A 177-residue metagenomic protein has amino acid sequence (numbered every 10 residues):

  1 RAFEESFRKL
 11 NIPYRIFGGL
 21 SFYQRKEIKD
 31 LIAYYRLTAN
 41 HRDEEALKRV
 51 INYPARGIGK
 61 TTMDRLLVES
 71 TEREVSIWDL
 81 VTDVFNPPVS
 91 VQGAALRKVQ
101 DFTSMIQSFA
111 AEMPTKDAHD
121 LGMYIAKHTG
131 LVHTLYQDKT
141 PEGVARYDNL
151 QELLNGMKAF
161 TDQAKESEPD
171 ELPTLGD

Functional and structural regions predicted by a protein language model:
R1: Acidic beta-strand-to-loop metal/phosphate-binding motif
E4-P13, R25, I32-D177: Conserved helicase C-terminal RecA-like lobe
F17-R25: Conserved helicase motor
